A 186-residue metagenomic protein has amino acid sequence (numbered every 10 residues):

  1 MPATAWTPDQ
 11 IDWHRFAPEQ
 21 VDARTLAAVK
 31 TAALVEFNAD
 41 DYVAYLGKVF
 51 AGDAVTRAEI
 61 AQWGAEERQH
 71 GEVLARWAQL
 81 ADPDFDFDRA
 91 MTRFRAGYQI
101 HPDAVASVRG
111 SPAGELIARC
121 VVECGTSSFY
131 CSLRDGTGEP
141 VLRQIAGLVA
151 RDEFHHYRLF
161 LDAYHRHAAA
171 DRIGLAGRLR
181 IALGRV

Functional and structural regions predicted by a protein language model:
M1-V186: Non-heme di-metal
